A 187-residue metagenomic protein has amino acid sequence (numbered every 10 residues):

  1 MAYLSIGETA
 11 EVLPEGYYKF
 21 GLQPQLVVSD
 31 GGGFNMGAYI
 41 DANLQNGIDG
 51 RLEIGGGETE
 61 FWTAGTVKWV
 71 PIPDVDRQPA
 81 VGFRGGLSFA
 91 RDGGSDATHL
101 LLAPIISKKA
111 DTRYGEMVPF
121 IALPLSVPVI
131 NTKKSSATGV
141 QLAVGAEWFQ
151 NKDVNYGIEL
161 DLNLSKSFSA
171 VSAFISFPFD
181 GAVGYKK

Functional and structural regions predicted by a protein language model:
L4-G32, S88-K187: Outer-membrane beta-barrel transmembrane domain signature
L26-R91: Glycine- and aromatic-enriched membrane insertion/assembly motifs of diderm outer-membrane and organelle channel
